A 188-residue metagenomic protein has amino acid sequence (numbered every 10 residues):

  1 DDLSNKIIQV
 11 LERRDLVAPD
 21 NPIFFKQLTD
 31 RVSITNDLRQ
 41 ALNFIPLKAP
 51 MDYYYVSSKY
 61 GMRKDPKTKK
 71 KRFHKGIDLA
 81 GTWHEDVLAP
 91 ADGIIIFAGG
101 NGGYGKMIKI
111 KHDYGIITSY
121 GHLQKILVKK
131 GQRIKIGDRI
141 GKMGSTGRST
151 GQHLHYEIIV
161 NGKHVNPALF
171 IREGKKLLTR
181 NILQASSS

Functional and structural regions predicted by a protein language model:
D1-Y55, K59: Non-catalytic extracellular/periplasmic "stalk" and linker regions immediately N-terminal to catalytic or recognition
N43-S188: Catalytic cores of peptidoglycan-degrading enzymes
